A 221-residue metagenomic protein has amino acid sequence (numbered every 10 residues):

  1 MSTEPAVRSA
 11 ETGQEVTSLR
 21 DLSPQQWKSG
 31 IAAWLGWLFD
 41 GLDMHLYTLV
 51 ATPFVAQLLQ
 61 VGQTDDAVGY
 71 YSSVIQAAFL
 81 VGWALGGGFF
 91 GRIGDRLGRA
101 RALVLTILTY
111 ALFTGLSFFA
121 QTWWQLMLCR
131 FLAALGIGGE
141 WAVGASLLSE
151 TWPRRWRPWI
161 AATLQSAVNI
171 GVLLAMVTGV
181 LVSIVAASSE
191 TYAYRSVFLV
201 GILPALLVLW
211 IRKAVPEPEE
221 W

Functional and structural regions predicted by a protein language model:
M1-W221: Transmembrane-helix signature of 12-pass secondary carriers
